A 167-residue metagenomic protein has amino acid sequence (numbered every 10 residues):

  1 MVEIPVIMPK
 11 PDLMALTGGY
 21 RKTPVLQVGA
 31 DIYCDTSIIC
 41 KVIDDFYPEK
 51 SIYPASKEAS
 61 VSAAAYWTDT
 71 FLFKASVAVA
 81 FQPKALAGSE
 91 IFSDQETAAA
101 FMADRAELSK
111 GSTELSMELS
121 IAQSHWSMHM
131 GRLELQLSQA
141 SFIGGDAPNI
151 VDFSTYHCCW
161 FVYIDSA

Functional and structural regions predicted by a protein language model:
M1-A100: GST-like domain detector, emphasizing the conserved glutathione-binding G-site in the N-terminal thioredoxin-like
L72-A167: GST-like fold's C-terminal all-alpha helical module
